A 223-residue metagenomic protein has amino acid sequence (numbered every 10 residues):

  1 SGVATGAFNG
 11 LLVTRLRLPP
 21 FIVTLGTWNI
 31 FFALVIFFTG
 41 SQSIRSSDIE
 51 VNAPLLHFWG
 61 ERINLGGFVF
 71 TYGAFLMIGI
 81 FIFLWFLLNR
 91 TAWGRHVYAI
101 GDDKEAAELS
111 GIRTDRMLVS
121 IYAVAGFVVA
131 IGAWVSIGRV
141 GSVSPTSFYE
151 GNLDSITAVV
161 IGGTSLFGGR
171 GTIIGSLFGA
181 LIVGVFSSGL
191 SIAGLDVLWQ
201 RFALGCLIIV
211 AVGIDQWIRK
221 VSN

Functional and structural regions predicted by a protein language model:
S1-W28, F178-V183: Alpha-helical transmembrane segments within multi-pass membrane transporters and channels
G2-N9, V13, G66-V143: Helix-loop-helix "hairpin" substructures at the membrane interface of multi-pass membrane proteins
L16-L18, T91, I112, G171 (+1 more regions): Membrane-helix interface residues
P20-R90, M117-S120, V140-F148: Transmembrane helix-bundle core of multi-pass membrane transporters and related energy-transducing complexes
I22, A74-G79, V119-A123, N152 (+2 more regions): Hydrophobic alpha-helical transmembrane segments
W28-I36, L76-W85, Y122-A133, I161-S165 (+2 more regions): Hydrophobic core segments of alpha-helical transmembrane domains in multi-pass membrane transport and ion-translocation
L109-R116, F186-N223: Cytosolic-side transmembrane-helix boundaries in multi-pass membrane proteins
V129, R139-G205: Transmembrane alpha-helical segments in multi-pass inner-membrane proteins
